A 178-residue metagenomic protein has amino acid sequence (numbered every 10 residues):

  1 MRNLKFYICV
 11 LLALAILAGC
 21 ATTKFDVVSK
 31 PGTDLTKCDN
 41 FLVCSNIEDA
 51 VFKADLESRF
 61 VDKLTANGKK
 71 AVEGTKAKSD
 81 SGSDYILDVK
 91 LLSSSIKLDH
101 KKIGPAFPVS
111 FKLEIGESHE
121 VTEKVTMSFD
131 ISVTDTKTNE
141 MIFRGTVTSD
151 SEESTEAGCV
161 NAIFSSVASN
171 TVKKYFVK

Functional and structural regions predicted by a protein language model:
M1-C20: Sec-dependent bacterial lipoprotein signal peptides
R2, A77-D80: A general structural signal for short secondary-structure junctions and capping/turn motifs
A15, T36, S81: Structured loop/turn residues at beta-strand edges in well-structured enzyme cores
G19-K76, F176-K178: A structural "domain/chain start" motif
C20-T36, S118-K178: C-terminal/domain-edge helix-coil "capping" segments
E48-A50, L92-I96, S149-E152: Solvent-exposed loop/turn segments at secondary-structure junctions within structured extracellular/periplasmic domains
D80-M141: Surface-exposed short loop/turn segments
